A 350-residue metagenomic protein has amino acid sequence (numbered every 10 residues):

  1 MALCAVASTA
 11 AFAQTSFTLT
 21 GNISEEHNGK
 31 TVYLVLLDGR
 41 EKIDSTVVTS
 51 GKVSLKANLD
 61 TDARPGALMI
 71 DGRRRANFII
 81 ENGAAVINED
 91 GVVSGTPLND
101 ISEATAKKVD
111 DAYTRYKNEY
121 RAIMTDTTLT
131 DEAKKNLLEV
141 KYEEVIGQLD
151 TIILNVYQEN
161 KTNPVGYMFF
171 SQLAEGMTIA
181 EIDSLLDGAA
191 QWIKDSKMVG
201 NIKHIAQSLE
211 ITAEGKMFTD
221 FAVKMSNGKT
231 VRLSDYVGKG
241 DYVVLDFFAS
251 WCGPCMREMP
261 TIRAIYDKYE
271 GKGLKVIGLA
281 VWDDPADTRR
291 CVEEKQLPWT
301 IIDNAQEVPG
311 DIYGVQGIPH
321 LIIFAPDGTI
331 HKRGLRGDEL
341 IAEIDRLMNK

Functional and structural regions predicted by a protein language model:
M1-G21: Bacterial Sec-dependent N-terminal signal peptides
Q14-T151: A non-transmembrane, solvent-exposed segment enriched in polar/low-complexity residues
R73-R75, A85-I87, K135, E139 (+1 more regions): N-terminal targeting signals for export/organelle localization
G200-D235, E343-D345, N349-K350: N-terminal "domain-start" segment that seeds a small globular fold
G240-V243, F247-W251, G317: Short pre-active-site segment immediately N-terminal to redox-active cysteine/selenocysteine motifs in thiol-based
F247-A264: Conserved redox-active cysteine motifs that mediate thiol-disulfide chemistry, especially di-cysteine Cys-X(1-2)-Cys
D267-I318: Conserved segment of the thioredoxin-like fold in thiol-based oxidoreductases
E293-L297, A305-N349: Thiol/disulfide oxidoreductase modules built on the thioredoxin-like
